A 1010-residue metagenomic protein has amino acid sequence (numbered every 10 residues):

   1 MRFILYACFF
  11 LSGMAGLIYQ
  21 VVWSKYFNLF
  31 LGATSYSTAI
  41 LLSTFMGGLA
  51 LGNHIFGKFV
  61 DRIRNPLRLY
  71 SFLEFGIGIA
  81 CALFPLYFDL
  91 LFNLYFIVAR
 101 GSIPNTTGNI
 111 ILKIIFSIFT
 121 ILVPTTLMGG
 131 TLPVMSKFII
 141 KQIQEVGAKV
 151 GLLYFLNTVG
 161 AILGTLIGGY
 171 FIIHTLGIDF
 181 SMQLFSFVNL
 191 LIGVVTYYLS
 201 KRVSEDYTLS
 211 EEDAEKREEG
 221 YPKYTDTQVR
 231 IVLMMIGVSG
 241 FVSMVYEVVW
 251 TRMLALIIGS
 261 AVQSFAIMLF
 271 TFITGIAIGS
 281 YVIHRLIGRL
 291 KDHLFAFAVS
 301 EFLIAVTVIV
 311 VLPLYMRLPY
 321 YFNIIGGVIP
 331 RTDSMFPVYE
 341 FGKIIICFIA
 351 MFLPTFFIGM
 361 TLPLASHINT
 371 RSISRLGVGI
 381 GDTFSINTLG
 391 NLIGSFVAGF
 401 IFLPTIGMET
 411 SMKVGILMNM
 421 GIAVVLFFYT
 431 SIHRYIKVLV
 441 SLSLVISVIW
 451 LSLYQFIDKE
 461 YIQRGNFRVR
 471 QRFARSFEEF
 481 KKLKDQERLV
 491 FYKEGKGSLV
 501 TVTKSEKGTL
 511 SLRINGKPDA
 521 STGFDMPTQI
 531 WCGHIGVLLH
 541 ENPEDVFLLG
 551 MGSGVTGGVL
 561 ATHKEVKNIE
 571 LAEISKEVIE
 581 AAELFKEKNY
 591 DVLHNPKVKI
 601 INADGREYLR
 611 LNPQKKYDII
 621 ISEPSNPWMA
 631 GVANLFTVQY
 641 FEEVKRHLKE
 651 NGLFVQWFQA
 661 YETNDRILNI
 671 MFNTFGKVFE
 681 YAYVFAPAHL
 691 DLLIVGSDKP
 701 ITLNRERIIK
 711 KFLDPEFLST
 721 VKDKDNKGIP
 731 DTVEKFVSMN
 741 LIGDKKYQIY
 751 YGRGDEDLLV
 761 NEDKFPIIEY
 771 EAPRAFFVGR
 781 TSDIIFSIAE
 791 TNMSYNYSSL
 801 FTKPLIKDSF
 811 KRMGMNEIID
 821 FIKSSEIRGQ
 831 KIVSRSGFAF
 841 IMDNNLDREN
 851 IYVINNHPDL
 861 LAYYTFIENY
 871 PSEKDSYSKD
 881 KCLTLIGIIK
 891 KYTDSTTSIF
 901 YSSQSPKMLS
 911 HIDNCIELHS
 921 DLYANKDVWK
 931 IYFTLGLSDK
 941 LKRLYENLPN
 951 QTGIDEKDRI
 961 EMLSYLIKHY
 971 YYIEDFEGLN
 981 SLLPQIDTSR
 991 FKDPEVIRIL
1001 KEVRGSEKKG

Functional and structural regions predicted by a protein language model:
M1-K711: Alpha-helical transmembrane segments of multi-pass membrane proteins
R705-G814: SAM/dcSAM-binding transferase cores
I818, C882-L885, Y892, N925 (+1 more regions): TPR repeat positional signature
S834-I841, R848-I854, L860-S878, L885 (+3 more regions): Alpha-helical repeat scaffolds
G837, K881, L885-I888, V928 (+2 more regions): Structural register within alpha-helical repeat arrays
S878-K881, L885, D921, R959: Residues that mark the junctions of alpha-helical repeat units in TPR/alpha-solenoid scaffolds
